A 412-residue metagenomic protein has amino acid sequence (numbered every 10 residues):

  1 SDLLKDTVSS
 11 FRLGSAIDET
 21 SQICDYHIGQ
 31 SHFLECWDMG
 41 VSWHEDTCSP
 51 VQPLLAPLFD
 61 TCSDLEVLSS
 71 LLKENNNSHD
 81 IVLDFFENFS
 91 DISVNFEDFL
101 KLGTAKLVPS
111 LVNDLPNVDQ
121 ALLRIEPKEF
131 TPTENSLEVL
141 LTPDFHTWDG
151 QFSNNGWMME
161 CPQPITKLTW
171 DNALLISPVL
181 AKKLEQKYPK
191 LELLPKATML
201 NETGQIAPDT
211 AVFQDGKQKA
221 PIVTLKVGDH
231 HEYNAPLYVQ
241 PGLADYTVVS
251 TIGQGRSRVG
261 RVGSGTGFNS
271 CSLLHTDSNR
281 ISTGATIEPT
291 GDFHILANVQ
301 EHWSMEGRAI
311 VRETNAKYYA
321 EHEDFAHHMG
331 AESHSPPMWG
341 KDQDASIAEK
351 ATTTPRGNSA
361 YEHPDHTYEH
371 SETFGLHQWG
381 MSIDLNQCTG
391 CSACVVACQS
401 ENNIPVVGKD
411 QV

Functional and structural regions predicted by a protein language model:
S1-L58, E87-V412: A cross-kingdom feature strongest in bacterial/archaeal respiratory oxidoreductases
S63-N88: Non-catalytic, well-ordered alpha-helical segments in soluble enzyme domains
